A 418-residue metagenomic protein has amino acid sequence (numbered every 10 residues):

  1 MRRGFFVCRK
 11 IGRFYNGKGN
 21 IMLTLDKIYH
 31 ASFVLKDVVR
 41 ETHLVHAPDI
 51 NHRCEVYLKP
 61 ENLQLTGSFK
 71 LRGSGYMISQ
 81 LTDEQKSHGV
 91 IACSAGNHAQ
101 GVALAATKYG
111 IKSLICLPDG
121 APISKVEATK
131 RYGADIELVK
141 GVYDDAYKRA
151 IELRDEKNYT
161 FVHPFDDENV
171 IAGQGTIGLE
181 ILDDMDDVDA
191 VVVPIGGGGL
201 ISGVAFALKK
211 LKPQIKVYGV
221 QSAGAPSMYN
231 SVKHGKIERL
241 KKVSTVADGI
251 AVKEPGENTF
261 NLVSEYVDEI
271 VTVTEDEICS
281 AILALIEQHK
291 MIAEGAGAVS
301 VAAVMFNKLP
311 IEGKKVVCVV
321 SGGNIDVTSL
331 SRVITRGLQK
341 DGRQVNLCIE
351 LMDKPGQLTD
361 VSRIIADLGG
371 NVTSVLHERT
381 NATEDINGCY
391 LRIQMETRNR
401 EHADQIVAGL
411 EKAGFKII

Functional and structural regions predicted by a protein language model:
F5-I21: Short, Lys/Arg-enriched N-terminal segments with co-localized hydrophobic residues within the first ~10-30 amino acids
I21-I418: PLP-dependent amino-acid enzyme catalytic core
